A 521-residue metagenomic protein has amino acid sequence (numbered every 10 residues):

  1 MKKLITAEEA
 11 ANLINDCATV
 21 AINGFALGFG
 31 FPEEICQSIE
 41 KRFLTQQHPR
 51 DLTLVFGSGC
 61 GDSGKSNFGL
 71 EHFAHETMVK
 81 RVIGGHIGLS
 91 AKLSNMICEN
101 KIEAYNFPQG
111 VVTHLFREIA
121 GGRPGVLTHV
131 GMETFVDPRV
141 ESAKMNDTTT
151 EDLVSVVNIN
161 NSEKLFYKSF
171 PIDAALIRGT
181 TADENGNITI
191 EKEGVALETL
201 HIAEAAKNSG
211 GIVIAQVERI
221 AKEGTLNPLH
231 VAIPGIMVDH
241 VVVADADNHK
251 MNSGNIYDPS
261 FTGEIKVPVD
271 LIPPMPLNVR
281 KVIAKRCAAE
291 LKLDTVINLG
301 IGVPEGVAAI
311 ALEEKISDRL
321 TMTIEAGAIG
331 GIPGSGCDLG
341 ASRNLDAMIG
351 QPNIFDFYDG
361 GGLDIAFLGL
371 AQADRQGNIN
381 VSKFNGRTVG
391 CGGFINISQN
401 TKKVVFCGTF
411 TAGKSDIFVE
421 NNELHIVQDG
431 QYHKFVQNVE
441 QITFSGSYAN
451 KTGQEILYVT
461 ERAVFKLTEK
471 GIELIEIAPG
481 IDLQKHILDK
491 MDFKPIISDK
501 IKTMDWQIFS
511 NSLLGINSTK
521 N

Functional and structural regions predicted by a protein language model:
K2-N12, L27-T45, S58-A74, M78-P268 (+1 more regions): Conserved phosphate- and dinucleotide-binding cores of soluble alpha/beta proteins, encompassing both enzyme active
T6-T19, F170, R286-V296: Glycine-rich phosphate/diphosphate-binding loops that line cofactor/substrate pockets in enzymes
N15-N23, G263-P273: Generic N-terminal amphipathic, Lys/Arg-enriched alpha-helix
A18, Q47-L52, K80, D294-T295: Nucleotide donor/acceptor-binding cores
T19-G24, T53-G57: Short glycine-rich or small-residue beta-strand-to-loop segments that form or flank ligand, phosphate, metal/Fe-S
I39-L52, L320: Beta-solenoid repeat scaffold
R50, P273-P276, K281, K285-K292 (+2 more regions): Glycine-rich phosphate/ribose-binding loops and adjacent secondary-structure elements that form binding surfaces
